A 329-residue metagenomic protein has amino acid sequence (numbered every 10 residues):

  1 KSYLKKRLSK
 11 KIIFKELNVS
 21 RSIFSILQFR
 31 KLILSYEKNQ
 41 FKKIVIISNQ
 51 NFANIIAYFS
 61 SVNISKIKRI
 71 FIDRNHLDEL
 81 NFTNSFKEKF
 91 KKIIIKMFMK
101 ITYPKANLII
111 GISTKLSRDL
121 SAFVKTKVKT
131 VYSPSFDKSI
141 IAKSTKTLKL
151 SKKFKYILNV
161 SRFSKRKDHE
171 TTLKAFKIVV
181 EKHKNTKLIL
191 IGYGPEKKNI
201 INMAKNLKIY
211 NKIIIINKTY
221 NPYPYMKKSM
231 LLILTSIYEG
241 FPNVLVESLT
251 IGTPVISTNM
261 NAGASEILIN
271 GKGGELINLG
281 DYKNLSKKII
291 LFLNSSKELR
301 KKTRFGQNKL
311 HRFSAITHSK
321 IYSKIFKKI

Functional and structural regions predicted by a protein language model:
K1-F24, K115-S121, E196: N-terminal strand-loop element at the rim of the active site of nucleotide-sugar-dependent glycosyltransferases
S48-N54, D73-R74: Short His-centered aromatic/hydrophobic patch
F90-L108: Membrane-proximal helix-turn-helix segments that form the acceptor-binding/catalytic region of lipid-linked
R118, A122-K125, Y132-K153, P224 (+1 more regions): Acidic anion/phosphate-binding donor-loop and adjacent secondary structure in glycosyltransferase catalytic cores
K149-K167, L173-F176: Conserved donor-binding/catalytic core segment of Leloir-type glycosyltransferases
K218, I237: Aromatic "clamp/platform" in nucleotide-sugar-dependent glycosyltransferases that forms part of the donor/acceptor
P254-T258: Short hydrophobic beta-strand element within catalytic cores of glycosyltransferases and related nucleotide-activated
N270-Y282, L291-K297: Conserved acidic donor-binding segment of nucleotide-sugar-dependent glycosyltransferases
